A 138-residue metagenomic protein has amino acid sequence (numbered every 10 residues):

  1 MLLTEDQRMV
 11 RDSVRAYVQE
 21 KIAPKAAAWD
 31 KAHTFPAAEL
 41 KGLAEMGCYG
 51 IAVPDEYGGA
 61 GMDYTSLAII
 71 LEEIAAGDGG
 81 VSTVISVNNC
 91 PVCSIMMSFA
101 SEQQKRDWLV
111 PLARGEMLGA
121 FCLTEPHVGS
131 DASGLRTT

Functional and structural regions predicted by a protein language model:
M1-R8: Intrinsic disorder at enzyme termini
R11-V14: Extended amphipathic alpha-helical segments enriched in small hydrophobics
K21-T138: Glycine-rich flavin
